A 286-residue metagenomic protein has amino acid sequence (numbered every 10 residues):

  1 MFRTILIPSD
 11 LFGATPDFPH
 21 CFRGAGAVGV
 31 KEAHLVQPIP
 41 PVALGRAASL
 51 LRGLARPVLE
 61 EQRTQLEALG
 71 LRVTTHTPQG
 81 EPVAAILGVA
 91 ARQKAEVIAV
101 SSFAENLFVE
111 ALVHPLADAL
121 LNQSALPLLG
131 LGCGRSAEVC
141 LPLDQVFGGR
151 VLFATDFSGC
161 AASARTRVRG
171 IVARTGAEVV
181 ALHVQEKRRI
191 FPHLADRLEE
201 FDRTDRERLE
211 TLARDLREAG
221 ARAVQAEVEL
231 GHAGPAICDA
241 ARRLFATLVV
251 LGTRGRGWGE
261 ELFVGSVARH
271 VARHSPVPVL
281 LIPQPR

Functional and structural regions predicted by a protein language model:
M1-D17, V97, S102, D118-T166 (+1 more regions): Intrinsically disordered or low-complexity boundary/linker segments at protein termini and domain junctions
M1-L50, V146-E199, E218-A219, Q225: Small/aliphatic-rich secondary-structure junction motif
V36, T74-P78, L129, V180-L182 (+2 more regions): General small-molecule cofactor/ligand-binding pocket signal
Q37, S102-F103, C133, H183 (+2 more regions): Short secondary-structure boundary segments
R52-L54, R197-E207: A short acidic, glycine-rich active-site loop that binds or catalyzes chemistry on phosphate/adenosine moieties
T64-I98, F103-E105, A137, R217-V249 (+2 more regions): Structural beta-alpha unit
S101-S124, L248-H274: Glycine-rich, Arg-bearing micro-motifs that act as flexible, cationic patches
